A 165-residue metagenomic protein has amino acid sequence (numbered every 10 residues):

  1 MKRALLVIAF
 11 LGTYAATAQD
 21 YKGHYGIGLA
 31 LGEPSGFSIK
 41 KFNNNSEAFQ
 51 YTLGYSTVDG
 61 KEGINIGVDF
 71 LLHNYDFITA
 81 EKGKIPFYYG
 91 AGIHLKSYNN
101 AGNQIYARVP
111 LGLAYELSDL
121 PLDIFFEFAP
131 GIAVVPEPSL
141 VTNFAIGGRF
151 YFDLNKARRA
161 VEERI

Functional and structural regions predicted by a protein language model:
A4-T13: Sec-dependent N-terminal signal peptides
A18-V58, N65: Short glycine/proline- and aromatic-enriched beta-strand/turn motifs that initiate or cap beta-hairpins
Q19-G23, N45-S46, Y75-P86, A101 (+2 more regions): Short loop/turn motifs that connect adjacent beta-strands in outer-membrane beta-barrel proteins
G23-Y25, L31-S35, E62-I66, I85 (+2 more regions): Residues that define the transmembrane beta-barrel architecture of outer-membrane proteins
L29, E33, F37-K41, V68-N74 (+4 more regions): Residues on the lipid-exposed face of transmembrane beta-strands in outer-membrane beta-barrel proteins
G36, G54-G60, Y75-F77, I93-N100 (+2 more regions): Sequence/structural signature of outer-membrane beta-barrel proteins
G63-N103: Mid-chain, structured segments of secreted extracytoplasmic proteins
G67-F70, L140-I165: Outer-membrane beta-barrel "beta-signal"
